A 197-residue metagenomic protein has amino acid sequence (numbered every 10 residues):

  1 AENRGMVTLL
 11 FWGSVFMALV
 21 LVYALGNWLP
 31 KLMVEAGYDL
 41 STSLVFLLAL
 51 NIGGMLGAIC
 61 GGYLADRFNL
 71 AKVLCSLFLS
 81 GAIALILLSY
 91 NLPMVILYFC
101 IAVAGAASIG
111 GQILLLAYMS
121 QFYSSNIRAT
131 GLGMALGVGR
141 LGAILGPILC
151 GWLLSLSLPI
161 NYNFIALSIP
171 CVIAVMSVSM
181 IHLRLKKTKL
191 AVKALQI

Functional and structural regions predicted by a protein language model:
E2-I59: Extracytoplasmic gate region of multi-pass secondary transporters
M33-V34, L64-A65, C150-L158: Interfacial helix-cap and linker-helix signal at transmembrane-aqueous boundaries of multi-pass secondary transporters
L40-S41, S125-A135: Loop-to-transmembrane helix entry/capping segments in MFS-fold secondary transporters and related SLC/MFSD carriers
K72-I86: Structural signature of the two symmetry-related core transmembrane helices
S89-C100: Helix-loop junctions at membrane interfaces in 12-TM secondary transporters
G110-Y123: Intracellular juxtamembrane helix-capping segments at the cytosolic ends of symmetry-related transmembrane helices
L154-I169: A membrane-interface helix-boundary motif in multi-pass transporters
S168-I197: Multi-pass alpha-helical transporter architecture, strongest for 12-TM Major Facilitator/SLC carriers used
